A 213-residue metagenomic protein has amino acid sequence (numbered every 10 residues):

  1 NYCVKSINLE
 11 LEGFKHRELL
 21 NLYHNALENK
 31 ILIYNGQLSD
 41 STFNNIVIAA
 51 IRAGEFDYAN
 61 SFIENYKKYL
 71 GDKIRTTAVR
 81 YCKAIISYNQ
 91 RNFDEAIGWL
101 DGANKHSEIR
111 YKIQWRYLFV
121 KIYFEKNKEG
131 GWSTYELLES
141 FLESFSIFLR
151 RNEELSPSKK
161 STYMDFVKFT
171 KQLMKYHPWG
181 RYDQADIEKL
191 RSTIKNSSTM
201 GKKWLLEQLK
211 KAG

Functional and structural regions predicted by a protein language model:
N1-K5, S41-N45, R75-I85, N89 (+5 more regions): "A position-specific structural signal for the A-helix of alpha-solenoid helical repeats
N1-Q37: Alpha-solenoid helical-repeat scaffolds
K5, N25, I48, R52 (+6 more regions): Positions within ordered alpha-helical repeat solenoids
L11-N25, A50-I63, Q90-G98, L142: Helix-turn-helix repeat elements of alpha-solenoid scaffolds
K15-L19, L32-S39, T76, K112 (+2 more regions): Residues that mark the junctions of alpha-helical repeat units in TPR/alpha-solenoid scaffolds
H24-Q37, E64-I74, D101-Y111, S144-E154 (+1 more regions): Solenoid-like repeat scaffolds
V79, A84-P157: C-terminal structural cap/anchor segments
N127-S133, E139-G213: Long, ordered, amphipathic alpha-helical scaffolds
